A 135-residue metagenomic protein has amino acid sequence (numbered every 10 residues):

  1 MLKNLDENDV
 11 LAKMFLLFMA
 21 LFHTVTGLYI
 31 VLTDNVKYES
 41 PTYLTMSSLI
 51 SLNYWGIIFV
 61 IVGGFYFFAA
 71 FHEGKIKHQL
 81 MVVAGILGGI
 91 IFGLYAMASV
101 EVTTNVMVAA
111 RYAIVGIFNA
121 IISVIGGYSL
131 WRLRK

Functional and structural regions predicted by a protein language model:
M1-H23: Cytosolic juxtamembrane helix and N-cap/initiation of the first transmembrane helix
F15-L16, L44-V62: A loop-to-helix transmembrane entry motif
L32-E39, F71, A96-N105: Juxtamembrane "helix-exit" motif on the non-cytosolic side of transmembrane helices
P41-S48, L80-M81, N105-G116: Non-cytosolic membrane-interface motifs at loop->transmembrane helix junctions
I58, L80-E101, G116-S123: Hydrophobic alpha-helical membrane segments
G64-M81: Juxtamembrane helix-break-helix junctions at the cytosolic face of small multi-pass alpha-helical membrane proteins
F92-I114, S129-R134: Membrane-helix boundary connector in multi-pass membrane proteins
N119-K135: Membrane-water interface at the C-terminal end of transmembrane alpha helices
